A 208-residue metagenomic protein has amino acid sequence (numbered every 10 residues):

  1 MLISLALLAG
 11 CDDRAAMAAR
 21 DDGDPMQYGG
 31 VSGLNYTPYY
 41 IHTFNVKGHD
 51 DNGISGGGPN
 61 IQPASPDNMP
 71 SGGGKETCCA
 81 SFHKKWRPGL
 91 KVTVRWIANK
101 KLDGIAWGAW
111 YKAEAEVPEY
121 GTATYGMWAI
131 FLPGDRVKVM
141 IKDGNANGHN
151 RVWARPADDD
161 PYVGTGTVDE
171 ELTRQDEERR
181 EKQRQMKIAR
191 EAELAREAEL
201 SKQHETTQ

Functional and structural regions predicted by a protein language model:
M1-L5: Sec-dependent N-terminal signal peptides
C11-A15: Bacterial signal peptide processing site
Q27-G29: Structural beta-strand segments of beta-rich domains
S32-Y36: Asparagine-centered strand-capping/turn motif at beta-strand->loop junctions
I41-H42: Short acidic/proline- and small/hydrophobic-mixed sequence motifs that coincide with surface turns and coil-to-beta
V46-L102: Tryptophan-paired
R87-Q208: Beta-strand-rich cores of mature extracytoplasmic or soluble domains
